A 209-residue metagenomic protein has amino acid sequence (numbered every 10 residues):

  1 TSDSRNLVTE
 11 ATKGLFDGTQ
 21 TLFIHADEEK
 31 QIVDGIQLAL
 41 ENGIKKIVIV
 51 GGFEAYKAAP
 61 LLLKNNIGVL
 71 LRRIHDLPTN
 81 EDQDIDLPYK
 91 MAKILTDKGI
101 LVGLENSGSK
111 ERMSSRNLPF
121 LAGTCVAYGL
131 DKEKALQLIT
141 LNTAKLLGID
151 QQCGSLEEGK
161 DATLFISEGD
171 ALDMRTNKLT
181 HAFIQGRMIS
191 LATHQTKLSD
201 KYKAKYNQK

Functional and structural regions predicted by a protein language model:
T1-K46, K178: Polyanionic/metal-chelating signatures
A11, K57-A58, M91, G154: Short acidic active-site motifs
T21, L63, G68, R72-H75 (+1 more regions): His/Asp/Glu-enriched, well-ordered alpha-helical/loop segment that forms or immediately abuts the divalent-metal
F23-D27, K45-E54, I74, P78: Catalytic beta/alpha-barrel core
K30-Q31, E54-A55, H75-P78, G108-R112 (+3 more regions): Solvent-exposed loop/turn segments at secondary-structure junctions within structured extracellular/periplasmic domains
E54-K64: Active-site-adjacent beta->alpha loops and helix N-cap segments on the catalytic face of soluble alpha/beta enzymes
A58-P60, T79-D86, N177: Short, charged, surface-exposed secondary-structure boundary motifs
E157-Y202: C-terminal cap of metal-dependent C-N hydrolases
